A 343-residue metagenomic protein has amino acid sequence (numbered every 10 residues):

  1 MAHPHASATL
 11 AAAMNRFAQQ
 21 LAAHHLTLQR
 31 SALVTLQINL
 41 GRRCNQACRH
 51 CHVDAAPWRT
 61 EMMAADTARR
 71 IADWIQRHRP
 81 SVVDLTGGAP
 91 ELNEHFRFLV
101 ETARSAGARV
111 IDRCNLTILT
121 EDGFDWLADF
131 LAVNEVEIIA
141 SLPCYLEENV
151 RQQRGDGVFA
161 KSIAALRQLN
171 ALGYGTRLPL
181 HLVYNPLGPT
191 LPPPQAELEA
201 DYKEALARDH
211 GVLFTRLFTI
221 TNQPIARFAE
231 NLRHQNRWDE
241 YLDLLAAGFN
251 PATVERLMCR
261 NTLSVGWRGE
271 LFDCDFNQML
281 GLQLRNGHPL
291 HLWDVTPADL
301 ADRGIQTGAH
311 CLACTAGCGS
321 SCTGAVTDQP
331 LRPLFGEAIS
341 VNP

Functional and structural regions predicted by a protein language model:
M1, I139, E147-C259: Radical SAM enzyme [4Fe-4S]-AdoMet core and its adjacent flexible, acidic and glycine-rich loops/tails across
P4-G87, E91-T102: Conserved alpha-helical substructure of the radical SAM core
T35, A55-A64, H78-N93, R104-G123 (+2 more regions): Core AdoMet radical
L36, A72, V100, A128 (+3 more regions): Generic structural signal for well-ordered alpha-helices, preferentially at hydrophobic/aromatic core positions
A47, R79, N134-E135, T176-P179 (+2 more regions): Short loop/turn motifs at secondary-structure junctions
R97-L99, D122-A128, P193: Distinct, well-ordered alpha-helical segments
A246-L280: C-terminal accessory regions of radical SAM enzymes
E270-P343: Flexible mid-to-C-terminal extensions adjoining Fe-S/redox cofactors in radical SAM and related proteins
